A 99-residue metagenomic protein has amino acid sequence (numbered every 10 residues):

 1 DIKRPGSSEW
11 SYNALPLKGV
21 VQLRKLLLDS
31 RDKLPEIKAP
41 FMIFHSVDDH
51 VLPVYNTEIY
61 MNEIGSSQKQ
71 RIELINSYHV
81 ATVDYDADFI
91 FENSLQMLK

Functional and structural regions predicted by a protein language model:
I2-A14: Short glycine/proline- and acidic residue-enriched helix-loop micro-motifs that form flexible lids or anion-recognition
A14-K18, Y55, F89: Conserved active-site and cofactor/substrate-binding residues in soluble primary-metabolism enzymes
P16-K33: Active-site nucleophile elbow and catalytic-triad environment of alpha/beta-hydrolase enzymes
E36-I37, M42-H45, D49: Short beta-strand/loop motif that positions the catalytic acidic residue of the alpha/beta-hydrolase fold
H50-N56: Conserved alpha/beta-hydrolase "acid-adjacent" motif
E58, N62-V80: Catalytic histidine neighborhood in serine/cysteine hydrolases with alpha/beta-hydrolase-type architecture
I75-K99: Catalytic active-site module of serine/aspartate enzymes centered on a nucleophile-bearing elbow/loop
